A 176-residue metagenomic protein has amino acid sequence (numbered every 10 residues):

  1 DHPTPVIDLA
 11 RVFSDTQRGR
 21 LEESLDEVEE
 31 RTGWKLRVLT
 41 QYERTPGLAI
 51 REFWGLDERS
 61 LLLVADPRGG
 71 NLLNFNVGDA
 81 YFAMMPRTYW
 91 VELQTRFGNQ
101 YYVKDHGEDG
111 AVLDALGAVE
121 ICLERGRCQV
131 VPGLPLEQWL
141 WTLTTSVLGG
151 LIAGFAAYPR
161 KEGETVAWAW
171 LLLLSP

Functional and structural regions predicted by a protein language model:
D1-G149: Folded, non-transmembrane soluble domains that reside on the lumenal/extracytoplasmic side of membranes
L148-S175: Juxtamembrane interface at the cytosolic side of transmembrane helices
